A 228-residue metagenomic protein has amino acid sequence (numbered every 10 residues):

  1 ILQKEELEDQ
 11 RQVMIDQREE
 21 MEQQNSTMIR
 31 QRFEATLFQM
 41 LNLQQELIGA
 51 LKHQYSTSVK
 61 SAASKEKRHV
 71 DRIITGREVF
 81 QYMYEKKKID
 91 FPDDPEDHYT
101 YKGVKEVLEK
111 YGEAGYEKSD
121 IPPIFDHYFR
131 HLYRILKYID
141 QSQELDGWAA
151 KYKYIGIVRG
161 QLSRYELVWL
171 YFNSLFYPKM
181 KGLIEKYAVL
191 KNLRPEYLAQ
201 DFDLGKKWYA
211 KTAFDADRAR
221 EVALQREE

Functional and structural regions predicted by a protein language model:
I1-Q17: Transmembrane signal-anchor/signal-peptide helices with a preference for the extracytoplasmic
E19-E228: Intrinsically disordered, low-complexity polar regions and short flexible loop motifs
